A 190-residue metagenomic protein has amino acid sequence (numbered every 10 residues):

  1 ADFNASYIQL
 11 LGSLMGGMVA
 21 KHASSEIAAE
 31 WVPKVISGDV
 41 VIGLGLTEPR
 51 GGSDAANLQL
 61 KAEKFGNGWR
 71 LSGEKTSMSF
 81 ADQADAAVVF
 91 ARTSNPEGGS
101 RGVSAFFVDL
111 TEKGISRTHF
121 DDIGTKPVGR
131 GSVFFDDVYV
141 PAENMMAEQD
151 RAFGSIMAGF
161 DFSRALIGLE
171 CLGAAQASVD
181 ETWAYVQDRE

Functional and structural regions predicted by a protein language model:
A1-G38, F80-A86: Internal helix-loop-helix
W31, L58, E74-T76, T118-D121: Short beta-alpha junctions and helix-cap segments that line functional grooves
G38-L46: A short, Trp-centered hydrophobic/proline-enriched beta-strand micro-motif
G52-D54, W69: Hydrophobic, small-residue-rich alpha-helical packing segments that form membrane-like cores
D54-A56, F80-D85, G99-G102, K126-V128 (+1 more regions): Short glycine/proline-enriched turns and hinge-like loops at secondary-structure junctions
L60-E63: A structural signal for short hydrophobic beta-strand segments in well-ordered beta-sheet cores
S72-T118: A short core secondary-structure module
I115-E190: Glycine-rich beta->alpha junctions and the first turn(s) of the following alpha-helix
